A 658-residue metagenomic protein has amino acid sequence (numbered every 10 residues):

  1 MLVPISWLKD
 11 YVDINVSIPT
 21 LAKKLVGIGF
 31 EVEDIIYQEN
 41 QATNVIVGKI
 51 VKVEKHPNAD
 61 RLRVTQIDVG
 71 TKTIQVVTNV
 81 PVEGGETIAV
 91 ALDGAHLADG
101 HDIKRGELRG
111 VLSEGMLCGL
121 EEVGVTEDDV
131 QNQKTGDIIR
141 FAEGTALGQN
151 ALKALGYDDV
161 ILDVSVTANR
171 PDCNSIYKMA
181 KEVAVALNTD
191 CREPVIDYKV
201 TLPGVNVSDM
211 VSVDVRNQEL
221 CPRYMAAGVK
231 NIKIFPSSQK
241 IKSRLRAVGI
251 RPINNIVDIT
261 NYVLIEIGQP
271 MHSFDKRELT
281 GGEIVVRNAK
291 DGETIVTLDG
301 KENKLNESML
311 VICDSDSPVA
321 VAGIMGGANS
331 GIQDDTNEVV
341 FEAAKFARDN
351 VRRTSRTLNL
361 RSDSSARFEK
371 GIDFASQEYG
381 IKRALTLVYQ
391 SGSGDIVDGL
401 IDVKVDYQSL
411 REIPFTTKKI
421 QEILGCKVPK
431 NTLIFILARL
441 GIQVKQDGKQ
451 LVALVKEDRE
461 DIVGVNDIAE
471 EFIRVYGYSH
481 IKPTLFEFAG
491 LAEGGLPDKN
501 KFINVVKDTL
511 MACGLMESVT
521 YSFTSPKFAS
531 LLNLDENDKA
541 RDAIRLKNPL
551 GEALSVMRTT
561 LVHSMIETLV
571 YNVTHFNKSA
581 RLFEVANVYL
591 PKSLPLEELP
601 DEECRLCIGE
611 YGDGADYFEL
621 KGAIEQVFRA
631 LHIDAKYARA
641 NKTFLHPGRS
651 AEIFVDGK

Functional and structural regions predicted by a protein language model:
M1-G204, V340, D363, R367 (+3 more regions): Phosphate-backbone binding interfaces of nucleic-acid-interacting proteins
L2-L8, D159-T167, P222-K230, D363-K370 (+6 more regions): Short, hydrophobic beta-strand segments
I5, R63-T65, L187, R192-E293: Glycine/proline-enriched, intrinsically flexible loops and inter-domain linkers
A95-V130, A328-R383, V403-Q408, L454-K507 (+6 more regions): Internal insertion modules embedded within essential enzymes
V183-R216, G392-I420, K427, I468: Terminal amphipathic helices with adjacent charged low-complexity linkers/tails
G204-Q218, P222, A384, D402-I413 (+3 more regions): Self-splicing inteins and homing endonuclease
I234-N261, K276-L279, V285-K404, M516-K658: TRNA-recognition modules of translation machinery and tRNA-sensing kinases, especially anticodon-binding
I413-K578: Extended, well-folded interaction surfaces typified by the phenylalanyl-tRNA synthetase beta subunit core
